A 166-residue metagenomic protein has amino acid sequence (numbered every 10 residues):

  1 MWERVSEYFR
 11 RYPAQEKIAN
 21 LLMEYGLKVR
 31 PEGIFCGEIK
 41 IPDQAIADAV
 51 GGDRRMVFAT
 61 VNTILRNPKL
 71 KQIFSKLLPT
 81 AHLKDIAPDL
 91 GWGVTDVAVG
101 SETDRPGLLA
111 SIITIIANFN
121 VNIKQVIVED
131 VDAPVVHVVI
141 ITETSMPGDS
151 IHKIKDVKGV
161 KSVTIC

Functional and structural regions predicted by a protein language model:
W2-P31, T63-C166: A conserved regulatory-domain signal marking ACT and ACT-like small-molecule sensing domains and adjacent regulatory
D43: Helix-turn-helix DNA-binding elements, focusing on the entry/boundary residues of the two helices that contact DNA
I46-A47: Short alpha-helical "recognition helix" segments of helix-turn-helix
T60: Residues in the recognition helix of alpha-helical DNA-binding motifs
